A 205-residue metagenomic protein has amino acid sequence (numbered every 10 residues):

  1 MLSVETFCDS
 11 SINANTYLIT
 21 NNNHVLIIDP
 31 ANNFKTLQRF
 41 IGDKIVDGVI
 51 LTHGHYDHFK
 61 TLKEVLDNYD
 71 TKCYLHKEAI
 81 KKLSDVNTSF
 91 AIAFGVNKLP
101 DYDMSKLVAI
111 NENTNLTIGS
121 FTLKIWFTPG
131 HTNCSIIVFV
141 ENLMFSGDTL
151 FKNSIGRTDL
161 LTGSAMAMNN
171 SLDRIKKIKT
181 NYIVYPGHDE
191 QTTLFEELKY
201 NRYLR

Functional and structural regions predicted by a protein language model:
M1-K44, I137-G147: Conserved beta-strand hairpin/beta-sheet module of binuclear metal-dependent hydrolase folds, prominently
M1-S3, G119-T122: Conserved N-terminal entry element of GNAT/NAT acetyltransferase domains
F7-D9, S105-L107, F127-P129: Short Gly/Pro-enriched turn/cap motifs at secondary-structure boundaries
Y17, S84-N87, S120, F195-E197: Short, well-ordered secondary-structure micro-motifs
I27-D29, D47-G54, C73-H76, F127-G130 (+2 more regions): Active-site neighborhood of phospho(di)ester-bond hydrolases with catalytic His/Asp-centered motifs
P30, F59, M168, L172: Aromatic/hydrophobic pocket-lining residues that form the small-molecule binding cavity in soluble enzyme cores
N33-N115, Y203: Active-site HxH/HxHxD metal-binding segment of metal-dependent hydrolases
F90-I92, T122-R205: Metallo-beta-lactamase
